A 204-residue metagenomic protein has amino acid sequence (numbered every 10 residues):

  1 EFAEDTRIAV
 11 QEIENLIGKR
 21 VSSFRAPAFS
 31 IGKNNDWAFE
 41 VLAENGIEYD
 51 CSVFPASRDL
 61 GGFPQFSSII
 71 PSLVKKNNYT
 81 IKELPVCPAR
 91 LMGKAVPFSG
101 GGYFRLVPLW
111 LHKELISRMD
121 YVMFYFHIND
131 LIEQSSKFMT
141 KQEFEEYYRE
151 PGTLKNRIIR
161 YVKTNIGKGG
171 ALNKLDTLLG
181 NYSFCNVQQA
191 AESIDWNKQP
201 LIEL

Functional and structural regions predicted by a protein language model:
E1, V21-S22: Structural motif corresponding to the early beta-alpha repeats
F2-I13: An active-site-proximal "capping" alpha-helix that borders the catalytic cofactor pocket
A3, I31-G32, G169: Short alpha-helix boundary/capping motifs
R7, D36, L172-N173: Residue-level marker for well-ordered alpha-helical positions
E12-L16, V41-E48, K174-N181: Alpha-helical structural signal in soluble globular domains
K19, A26-I128, E133: Active-site-adjacent pocket scaffolds in enzyme catalytic domains
F24, S52, V187-Q189: Residue-level detector of family-conserved "landmark" positions at structurally sensitive sites
Y103-L204: C-terminal domain-boundary segment and adjacent tail
